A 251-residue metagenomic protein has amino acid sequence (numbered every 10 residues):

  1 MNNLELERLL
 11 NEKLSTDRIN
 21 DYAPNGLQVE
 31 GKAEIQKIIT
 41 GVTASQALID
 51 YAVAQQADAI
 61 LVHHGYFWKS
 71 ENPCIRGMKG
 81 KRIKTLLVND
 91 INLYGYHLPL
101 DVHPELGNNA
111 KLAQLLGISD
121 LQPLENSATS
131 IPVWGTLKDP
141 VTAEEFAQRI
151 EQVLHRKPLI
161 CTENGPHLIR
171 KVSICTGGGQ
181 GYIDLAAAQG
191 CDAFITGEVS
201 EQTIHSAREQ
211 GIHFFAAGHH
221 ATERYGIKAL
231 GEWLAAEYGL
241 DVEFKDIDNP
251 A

Functional and structural regions predicted by a protein language model:
M1-A251: Active-site catalytic microenvironments in core metabolic enzymes, especially phosphate/sugar-handling
